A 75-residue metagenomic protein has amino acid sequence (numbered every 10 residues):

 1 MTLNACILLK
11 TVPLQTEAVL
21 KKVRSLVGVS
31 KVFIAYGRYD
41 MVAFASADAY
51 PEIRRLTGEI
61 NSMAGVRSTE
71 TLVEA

Functional and structural regions predicted by a protein language model:
M1-A75: A compositional/biophysical signature of low hydrophobicity enriched in polar/charged and small residues
